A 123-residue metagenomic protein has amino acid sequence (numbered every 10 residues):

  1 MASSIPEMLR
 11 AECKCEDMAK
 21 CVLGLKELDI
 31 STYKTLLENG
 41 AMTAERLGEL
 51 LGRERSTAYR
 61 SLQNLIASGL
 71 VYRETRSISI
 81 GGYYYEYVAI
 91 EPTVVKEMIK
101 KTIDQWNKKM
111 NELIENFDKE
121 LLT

Functional and structural regions predicted by a protein language model:
I5-L23: Short, Lys/Arg-enriched N-terminal segment that forms or immediately precedes the first helix of a structured domain
M18-D29, T43, R76-M98: Short, cationic-aromatic polyanion-contact patches
I30-K34: Pre-recognition alpha-helix immediately N-terminal to the DNA-recognition helix within helix-turn-helix or winged-helix
L36, L47, A58, L62-S68: Basic amphipathic alpha-helical segments that dock to polyanions
A41-E49: Short acidic, hydrophobic short linear motifs in intrinsically disordered regions
A67-R76: A short, conserved structural fragment
P92-T123: Amphipathic alpha-helical dimerization/coiled-coil segments that flank or bridge DNA-binding/regulatory modules
